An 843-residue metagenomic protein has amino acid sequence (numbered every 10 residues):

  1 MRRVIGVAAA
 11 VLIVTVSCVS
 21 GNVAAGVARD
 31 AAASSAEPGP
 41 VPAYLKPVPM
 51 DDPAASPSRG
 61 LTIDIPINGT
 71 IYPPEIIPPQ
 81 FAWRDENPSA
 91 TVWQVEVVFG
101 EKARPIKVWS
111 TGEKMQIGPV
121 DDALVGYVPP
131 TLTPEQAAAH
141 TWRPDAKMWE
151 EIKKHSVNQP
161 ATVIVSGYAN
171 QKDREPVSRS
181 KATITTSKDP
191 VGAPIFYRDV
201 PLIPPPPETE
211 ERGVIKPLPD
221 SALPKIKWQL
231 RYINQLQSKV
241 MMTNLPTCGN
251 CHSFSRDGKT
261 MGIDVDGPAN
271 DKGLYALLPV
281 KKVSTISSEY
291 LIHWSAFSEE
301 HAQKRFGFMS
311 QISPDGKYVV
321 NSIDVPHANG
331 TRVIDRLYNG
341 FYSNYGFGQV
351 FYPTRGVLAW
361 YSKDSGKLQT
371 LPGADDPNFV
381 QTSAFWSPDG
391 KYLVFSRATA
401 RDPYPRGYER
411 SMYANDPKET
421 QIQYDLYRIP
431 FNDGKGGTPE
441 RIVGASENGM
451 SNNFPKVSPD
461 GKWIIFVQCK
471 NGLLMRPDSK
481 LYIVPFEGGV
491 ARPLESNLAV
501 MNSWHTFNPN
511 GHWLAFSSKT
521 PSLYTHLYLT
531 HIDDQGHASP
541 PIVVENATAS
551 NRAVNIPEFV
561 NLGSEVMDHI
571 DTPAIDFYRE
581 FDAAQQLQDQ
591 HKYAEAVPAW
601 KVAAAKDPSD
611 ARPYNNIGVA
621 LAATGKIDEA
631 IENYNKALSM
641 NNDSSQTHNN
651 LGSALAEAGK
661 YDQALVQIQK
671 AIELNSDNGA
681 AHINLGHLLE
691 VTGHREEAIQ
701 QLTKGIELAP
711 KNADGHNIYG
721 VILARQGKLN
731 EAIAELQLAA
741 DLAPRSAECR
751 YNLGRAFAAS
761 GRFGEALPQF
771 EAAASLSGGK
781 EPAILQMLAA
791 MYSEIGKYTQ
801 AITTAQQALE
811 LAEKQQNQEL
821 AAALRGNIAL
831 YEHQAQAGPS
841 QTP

Functional and structural regions predicted by a protein language model:
A8-S17: Bacterial N-terminal signal peptides
V23-D607, A611-Y614, V619, H687: Sequence signature of WD/YWTD-type beta-propeller architectures
A547, A553-I570, F577-Y578, E794 (+2 more regions): Terminal, low-structured helical/coil segments at or just beyond the last alpha-helical repeat
F577, A611-R612, S645-Q646, G679-A680 (+3 more regions): Helix-start (N-cap) detector for alpha-helical repeat units in TPR-like alpha-solenoids, especially tetratricopeptide
H591-V602, A623-S639, Q646, A656-E673 (+6 more regions): Structural signature of tandem alpha-helical TPR/SEL1-like repeats, specifically the intra-repeat loop/turn
K606, M640, L674, L708 (+4 more regions): Structural marker of alpha-solenoid helical repeat scaffolds
